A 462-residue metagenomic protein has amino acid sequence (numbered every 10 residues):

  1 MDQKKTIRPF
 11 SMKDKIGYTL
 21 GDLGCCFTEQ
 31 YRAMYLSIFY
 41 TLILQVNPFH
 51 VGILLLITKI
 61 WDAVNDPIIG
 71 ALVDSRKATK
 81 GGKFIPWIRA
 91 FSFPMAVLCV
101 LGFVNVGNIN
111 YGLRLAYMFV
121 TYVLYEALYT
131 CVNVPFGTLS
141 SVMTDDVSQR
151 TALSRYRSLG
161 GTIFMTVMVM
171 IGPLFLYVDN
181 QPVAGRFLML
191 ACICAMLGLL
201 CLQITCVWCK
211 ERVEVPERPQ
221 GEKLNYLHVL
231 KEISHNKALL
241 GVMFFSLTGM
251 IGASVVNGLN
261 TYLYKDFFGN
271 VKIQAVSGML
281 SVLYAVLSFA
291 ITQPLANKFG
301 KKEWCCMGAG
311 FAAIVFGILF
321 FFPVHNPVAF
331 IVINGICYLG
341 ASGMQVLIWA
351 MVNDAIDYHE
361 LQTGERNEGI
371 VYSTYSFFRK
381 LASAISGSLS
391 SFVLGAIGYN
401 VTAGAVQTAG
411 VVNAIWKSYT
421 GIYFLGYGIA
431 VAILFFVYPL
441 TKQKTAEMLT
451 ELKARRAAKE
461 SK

Functional and structural regions predicted by a protein language model:
D2-K462: Membrane-embedded alpha-helical bundles of multi-pass transporters/translocases, especially carrier/permease families
